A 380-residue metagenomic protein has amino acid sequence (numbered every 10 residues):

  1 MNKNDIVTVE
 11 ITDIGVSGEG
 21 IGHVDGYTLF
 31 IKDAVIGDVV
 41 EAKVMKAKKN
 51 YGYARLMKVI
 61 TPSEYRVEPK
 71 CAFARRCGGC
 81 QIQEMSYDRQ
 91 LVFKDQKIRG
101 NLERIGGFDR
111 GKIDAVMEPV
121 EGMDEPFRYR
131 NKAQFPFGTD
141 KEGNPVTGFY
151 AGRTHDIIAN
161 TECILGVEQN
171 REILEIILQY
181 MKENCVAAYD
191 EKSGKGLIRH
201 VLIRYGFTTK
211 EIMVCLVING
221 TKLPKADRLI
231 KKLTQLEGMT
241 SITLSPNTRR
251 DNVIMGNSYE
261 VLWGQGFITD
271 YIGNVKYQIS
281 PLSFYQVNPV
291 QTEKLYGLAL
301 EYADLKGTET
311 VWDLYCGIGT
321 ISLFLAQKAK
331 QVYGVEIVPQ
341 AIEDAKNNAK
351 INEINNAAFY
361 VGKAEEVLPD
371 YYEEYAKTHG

Functional and structural regions predicted by a protein language model:
M1-E260, I272, E301-G307, E374-G380: SAM-dependent transferase fold signal centered on methyltransferase-like domains, encompassing both Class I
N2-D5, V16, T221-G380: Rossmann-like S-adenosyl-L-methionine
